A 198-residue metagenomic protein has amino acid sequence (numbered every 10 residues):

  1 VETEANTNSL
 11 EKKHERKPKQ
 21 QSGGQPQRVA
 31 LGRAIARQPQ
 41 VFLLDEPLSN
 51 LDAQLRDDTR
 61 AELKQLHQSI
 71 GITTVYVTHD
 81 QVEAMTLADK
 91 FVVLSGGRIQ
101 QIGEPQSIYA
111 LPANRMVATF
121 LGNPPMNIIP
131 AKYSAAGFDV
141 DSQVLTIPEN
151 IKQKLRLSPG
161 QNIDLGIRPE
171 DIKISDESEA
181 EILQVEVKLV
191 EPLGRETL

Functional and structural regions predicted by a protein language model:
V1-M116: ABC ATPase nucleotide-binding domains
A88, S95, P124, V140-Q143: Short, intrinsically disordered/low-complexity patches at protein termini and at juxtamembrane boundaries
Q106, R115-A118, Q161, E170: Internal, well-ordered alpha-helical scaffold/interface segments that support domain packing or protein-protein contacts
L111-Y133: C-terminal boundary and immediately downstream tail of ABC-type ATPase nucleotide-binding domains
M126-I128, Y133-L198: Non-catalytic connector elements of ABC transporters
